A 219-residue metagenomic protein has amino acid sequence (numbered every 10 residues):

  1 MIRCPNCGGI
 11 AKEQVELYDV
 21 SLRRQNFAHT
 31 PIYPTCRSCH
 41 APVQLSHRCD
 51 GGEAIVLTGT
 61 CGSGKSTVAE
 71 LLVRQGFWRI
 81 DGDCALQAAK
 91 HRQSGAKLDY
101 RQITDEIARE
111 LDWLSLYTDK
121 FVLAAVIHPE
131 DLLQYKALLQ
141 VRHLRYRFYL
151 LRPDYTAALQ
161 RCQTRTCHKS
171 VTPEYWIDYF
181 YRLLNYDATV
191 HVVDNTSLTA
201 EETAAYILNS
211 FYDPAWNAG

Functional and structural regions predicted by a protein language model:
C4-C7, C36-C39: Short cysteine-rich clusters marking metal-coordination/redox-active sites
Y18-Y33: Short linker/helix segments within small regulatory modules
S63: ATP-binding Walker
S66: Walker A/P-loop
A69-L116: Conserved substrate/cofactor phosphate-moiety recognition/catalytic segment in nucleotide-dependent phosphotransferases
Y100-H143: Glycine-rich phosphate-binding loop used to anchor ATP phosphates in small-molecule kinases, encompassing both
R142-C162: Conserved phosphate-donor/acceptor-positioning beta-strand/loop module used by diverse small-molecule
T164-Y206, D213-G219: Small-molecule kinase domains that catalyze NTP-dependent phosphoryl transfer to phosphate-bearing small molecules
